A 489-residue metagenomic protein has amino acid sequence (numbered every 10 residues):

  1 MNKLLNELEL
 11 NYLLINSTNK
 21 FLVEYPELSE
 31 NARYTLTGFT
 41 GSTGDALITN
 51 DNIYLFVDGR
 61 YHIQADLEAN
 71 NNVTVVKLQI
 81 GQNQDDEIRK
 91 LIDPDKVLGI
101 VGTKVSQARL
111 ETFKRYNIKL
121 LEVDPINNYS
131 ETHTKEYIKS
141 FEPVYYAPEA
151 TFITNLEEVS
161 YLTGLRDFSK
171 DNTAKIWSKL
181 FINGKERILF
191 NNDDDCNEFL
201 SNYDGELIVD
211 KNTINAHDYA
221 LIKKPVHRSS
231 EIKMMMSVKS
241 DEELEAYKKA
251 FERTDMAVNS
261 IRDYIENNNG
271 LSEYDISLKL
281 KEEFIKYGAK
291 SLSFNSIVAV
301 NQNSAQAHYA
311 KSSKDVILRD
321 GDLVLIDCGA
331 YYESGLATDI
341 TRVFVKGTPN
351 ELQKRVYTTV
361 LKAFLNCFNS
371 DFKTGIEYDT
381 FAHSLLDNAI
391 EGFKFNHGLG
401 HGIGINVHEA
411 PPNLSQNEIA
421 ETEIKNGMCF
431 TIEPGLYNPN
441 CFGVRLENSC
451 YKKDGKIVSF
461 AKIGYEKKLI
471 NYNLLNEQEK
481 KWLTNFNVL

Functional and structural regions predicted by a protein language model:
M1-L489: Active-site neighborhoods and metal-handling regions in enzymes and metal-associated proteins
